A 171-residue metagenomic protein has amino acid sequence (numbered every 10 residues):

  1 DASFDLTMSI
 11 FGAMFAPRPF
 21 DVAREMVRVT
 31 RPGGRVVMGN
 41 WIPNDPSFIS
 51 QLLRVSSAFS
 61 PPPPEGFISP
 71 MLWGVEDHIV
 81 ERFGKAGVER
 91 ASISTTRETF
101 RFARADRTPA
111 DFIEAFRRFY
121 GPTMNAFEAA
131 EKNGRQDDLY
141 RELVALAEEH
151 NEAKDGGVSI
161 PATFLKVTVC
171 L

Functional and structural regions predicted by a protein language model:
D1-T7: A short acidic, Gly/Pro-enriched loop at the edge of an enzyme's catalytic core that lines a small-molecule cofactor
F11-M14: Short catalytic micro-motifs in class I SAM-dependent methyltransferases
A16-M26: A short, conserved alpha-helix within the catalytic core of class I
F20, R31-R107, T123, K132: Conserved catalytic/acceptor-binding region of the Class I
A86-E89, A110-I113, P122, I160-L171: Core SAM-dependent methyltransferase catalytic element
R90-K154: C-terminal helical/coil "lid" or tail adjacent to the Rossmann-like core of SAM-dependent
